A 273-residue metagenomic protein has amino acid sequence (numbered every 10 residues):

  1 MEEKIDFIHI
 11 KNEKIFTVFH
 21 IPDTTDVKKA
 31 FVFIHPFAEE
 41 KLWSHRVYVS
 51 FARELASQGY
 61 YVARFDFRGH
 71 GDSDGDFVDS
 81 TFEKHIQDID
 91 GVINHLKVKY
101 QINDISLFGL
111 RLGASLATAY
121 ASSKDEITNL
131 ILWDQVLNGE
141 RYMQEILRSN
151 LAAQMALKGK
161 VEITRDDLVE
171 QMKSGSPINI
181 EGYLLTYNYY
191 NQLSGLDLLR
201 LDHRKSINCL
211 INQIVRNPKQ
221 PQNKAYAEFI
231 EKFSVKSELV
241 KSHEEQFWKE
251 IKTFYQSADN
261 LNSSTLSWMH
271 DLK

Functional and structural regions predicted by a protein language model:
M1-K29: N-terminal cap/lid segment of alpha/beta-hydrolase-fold proteins
I5-F7, T17-V18, A56, A63-F65 (+2 more regions): Terminal, non-globular segments
P22-F67, H95: Short, surface-exposed "cap/lid" segments of acyl-processing enzymes
Y60, F65-H70, Q135, S242: Active-site loop/turn elements of alpha/beta-hydrolase fold enzymes, especially the short glycine-/histidine-rich
H70-D104: Catalytic nucleophile-loop/oxyanion-hole region of alpha/beta-hydrolase and closely related hydrolase-like folds
F108-A117, D134: Gly/Ala-rich beta-loop-alpha elbow adjacent to hydrolase catalytic centers
A119-S123: Active-site signature of alpha/beta-hydrolase-fold catalytic machinery across serine- and Asp/Cys-nucleophile hydrolases
E126-W268: The alpha/beta-hydrolase serine catalytic core
